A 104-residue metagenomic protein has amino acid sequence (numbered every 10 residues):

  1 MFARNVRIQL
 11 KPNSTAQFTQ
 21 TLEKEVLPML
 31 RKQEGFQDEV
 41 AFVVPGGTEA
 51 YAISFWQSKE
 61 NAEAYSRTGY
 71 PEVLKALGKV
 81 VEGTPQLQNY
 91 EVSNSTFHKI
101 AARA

Functional and structural regions predicted by a protein language model:
M1-Y51, F55-P71, K79-A104: Short S/T/G/P-rich N-terminal loop/turn motif that feeds into the first structured element of a domain
